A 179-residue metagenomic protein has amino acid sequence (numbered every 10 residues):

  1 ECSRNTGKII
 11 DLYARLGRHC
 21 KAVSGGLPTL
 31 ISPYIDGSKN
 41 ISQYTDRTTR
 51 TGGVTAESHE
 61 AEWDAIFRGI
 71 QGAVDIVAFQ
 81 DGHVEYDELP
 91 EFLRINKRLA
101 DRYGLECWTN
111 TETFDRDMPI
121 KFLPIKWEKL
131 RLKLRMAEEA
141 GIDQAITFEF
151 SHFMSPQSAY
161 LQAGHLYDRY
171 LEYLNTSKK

Functional and structural regions predicted by a protein language model:
E1-R4, F79-I95: Substrate-binding surface in catalytic domains of secreted glycosidases
N5-A61, V74-G82, D101-R116, T147-F150: Aromatic-lined carbohydrate-recognition surfaces of secreted/lumenal glycan-active proteins
I9, Y13, L89, L93 (+1 more regions): Aromatic/hydrophobic pocket-lining residues that form the small-molecule binding cavity in soluble enzyme cores
K21-A22, D64-G72, R94-G104, R135-G141: Acidic (Asp/Glu)-rich catalytic clusters
Y44-D46, F92, F122, Y160: Surface-exposed beta-strand edges and their flanking turn/coil or helix-capping segments
R47-Q71, P124-E138: Short, acidic/polar
V74-Y86, L105-K179: Substrate-binding cleft of secreted/luminal carbohydrate-active enzymes
